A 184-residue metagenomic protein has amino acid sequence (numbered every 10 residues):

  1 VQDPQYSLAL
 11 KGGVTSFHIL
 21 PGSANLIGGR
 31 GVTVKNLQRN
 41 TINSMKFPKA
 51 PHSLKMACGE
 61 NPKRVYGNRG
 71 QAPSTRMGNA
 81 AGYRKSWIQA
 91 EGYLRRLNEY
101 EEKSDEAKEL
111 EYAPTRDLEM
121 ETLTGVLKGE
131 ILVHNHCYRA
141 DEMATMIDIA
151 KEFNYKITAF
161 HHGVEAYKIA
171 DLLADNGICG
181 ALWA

Functional and structural regions predicted by a protein language model:
V1-S7: Aromatic/His-enriched, Gly/Pro-containing loop or helix-boundary segments that lie immediately adjacent to catalytic
L10-H161, I169: Polyanionic/metal-chelating signatures
M143-A144, V164-A184: Catalytic core of soluble alpha/beta enzymes
